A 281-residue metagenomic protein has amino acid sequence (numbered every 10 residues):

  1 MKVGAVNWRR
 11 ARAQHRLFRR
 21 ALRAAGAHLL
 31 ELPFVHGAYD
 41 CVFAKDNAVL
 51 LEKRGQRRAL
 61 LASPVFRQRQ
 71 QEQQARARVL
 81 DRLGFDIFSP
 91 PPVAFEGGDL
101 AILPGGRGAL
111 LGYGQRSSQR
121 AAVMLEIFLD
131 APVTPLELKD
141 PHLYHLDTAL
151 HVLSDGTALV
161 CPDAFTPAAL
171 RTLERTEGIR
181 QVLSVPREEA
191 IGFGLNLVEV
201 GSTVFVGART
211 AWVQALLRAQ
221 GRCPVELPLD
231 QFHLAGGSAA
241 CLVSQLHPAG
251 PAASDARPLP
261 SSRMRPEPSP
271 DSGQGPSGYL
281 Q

Functional and structural regions predicted by a protein language model:
M1-R265, G278-Q281: The feature marks the mature, well-folded catalytic cores of soluble enzymes
P268: Cationic, low-complexity basic patches in intrinsically disordered or flexible, solvent-exposed regions
